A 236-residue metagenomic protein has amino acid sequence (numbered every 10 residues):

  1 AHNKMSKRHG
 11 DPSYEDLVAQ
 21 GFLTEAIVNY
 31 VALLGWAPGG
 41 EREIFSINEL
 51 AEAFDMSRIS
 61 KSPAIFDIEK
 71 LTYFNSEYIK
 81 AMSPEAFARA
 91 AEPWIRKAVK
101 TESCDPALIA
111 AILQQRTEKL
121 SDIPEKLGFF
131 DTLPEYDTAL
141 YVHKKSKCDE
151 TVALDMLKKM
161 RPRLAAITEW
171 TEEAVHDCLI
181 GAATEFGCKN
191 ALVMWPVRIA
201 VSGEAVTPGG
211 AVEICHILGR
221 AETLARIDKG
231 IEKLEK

Functional and structural regions predicted by a protein language model:
A1, A51-I59, A98, T117 (+3 more regions): Short, mixed-charge aromatic SLiMs
A1-I79, E92-P93, W195-V206, K229-G230: Alpha-helical recognition segments enriched in aromatics with Gly/Pro capping that present substrate-recognition
A19, S76-K80, E118, A165-T168 (+3 more regions): Amphipathic alpha-helical interaction elements
A26, K70, F87, D105-I112 (+3 more regions): Residue-level detector of well-ordered alpha-helical segments, enriched for hydrophobic/aromatic packing positions
P84-F186: Small-residue-rich helix-loop
E173-E235: Charged substrate- and nucleic-acid-binding regions of tRNA-handling and nucleotidyl-transfer enzymes, centered on
